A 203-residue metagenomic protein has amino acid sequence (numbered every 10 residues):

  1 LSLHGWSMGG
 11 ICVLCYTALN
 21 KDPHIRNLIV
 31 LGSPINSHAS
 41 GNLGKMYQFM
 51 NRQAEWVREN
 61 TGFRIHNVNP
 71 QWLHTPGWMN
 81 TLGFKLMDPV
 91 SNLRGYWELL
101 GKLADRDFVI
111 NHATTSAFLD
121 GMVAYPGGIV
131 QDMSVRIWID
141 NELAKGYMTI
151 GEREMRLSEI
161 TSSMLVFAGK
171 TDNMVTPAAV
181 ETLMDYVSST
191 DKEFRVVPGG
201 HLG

Functional and structural regions predicted by a protein language model:
L3-G5, L31, F167: Short beta-strand immediately N-terminal to the catalytic nucleophile in serine-hydrolase-like folds
H4-G9, V13: Gly/Ala-rich beta-loop-alpha elbow adjacent to hydrolase catalytic centers
L14-G128: Alpha/beta-hydrolase-fold enzymes
D22-P23, L157-T161, Y186-S189: Short, conserved loop/helix-junction motifs that constitute active-site signature segments in enzyme catalytic cores
I137-R156: Active-site nucleophile elbow and catalytic-triad environment of alpha/beta-hydrolase enzymes
I160, V166-A168, D172: Short beta-strand/loop motif that positions the catalytic acidic residue of the alpha/beta-hydrolase fold
S162, T176-D185: Short alpha-helix in the alpha/beta-hydrolase fold that links the catalytic acid
M174-P177, F194, P198-G203: Catalytic histidine-centered segment of alpha/beta-hydrolase-like enzymes
